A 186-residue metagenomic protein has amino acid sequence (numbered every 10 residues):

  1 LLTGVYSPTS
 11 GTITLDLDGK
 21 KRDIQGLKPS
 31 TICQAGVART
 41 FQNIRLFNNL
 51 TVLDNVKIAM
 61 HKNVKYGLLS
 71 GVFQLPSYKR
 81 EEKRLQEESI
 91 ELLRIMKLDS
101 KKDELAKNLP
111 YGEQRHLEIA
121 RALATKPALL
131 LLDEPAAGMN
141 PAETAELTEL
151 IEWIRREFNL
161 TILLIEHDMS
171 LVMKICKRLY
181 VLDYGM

Functional and structural regions predicted by a protein language model:
L1-M186: Glycine-rich phosphate-binding loops of nucleotide-dependent enzymes
